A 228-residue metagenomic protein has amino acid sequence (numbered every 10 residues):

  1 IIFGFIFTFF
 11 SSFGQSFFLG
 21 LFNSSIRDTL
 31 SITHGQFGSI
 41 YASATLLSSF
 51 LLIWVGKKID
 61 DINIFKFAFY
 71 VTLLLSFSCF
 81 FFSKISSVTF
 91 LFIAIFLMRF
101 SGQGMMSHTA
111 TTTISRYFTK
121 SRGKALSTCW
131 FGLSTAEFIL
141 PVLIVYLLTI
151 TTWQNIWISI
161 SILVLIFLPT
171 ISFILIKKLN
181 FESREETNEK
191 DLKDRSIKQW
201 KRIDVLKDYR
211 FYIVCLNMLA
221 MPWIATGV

Functional and structural regions predicted by a protein language model:
I2-H34, L51-V55, L140-P141, V228: Extracytoplasmic
F9, T89-M105, L219-A220: Hydrophobic core of transmembrane alpha-helices in multi-pass small-molecule transporters, especially MFS/SLC-type
Q15-I26, L206-V228: Extracytoplasmic gate region of multi-pass secondary transporters
A42-S49, S134-A136, M218: Short hydrophobic/small-residue motifs within alpha-helical transmembrane segments of multi-pass transporter-like
F50-V88: Conserved MFS/SLC helix-loop-helix module at the cytosolic interface between two early adjacent transmembrane helices
I95-F131: Cytoplasmic helix-loop-helix junction between adjacent transmembrane helices in 12-TM secondary transporters
L133-N180: Helix-loop-helix hairpin linking two adjacent transmembrane segments in secondary transporters
I176-W200: Flexible cytoplasmic inter-helical loops of multi-pass small-molecule transporters
